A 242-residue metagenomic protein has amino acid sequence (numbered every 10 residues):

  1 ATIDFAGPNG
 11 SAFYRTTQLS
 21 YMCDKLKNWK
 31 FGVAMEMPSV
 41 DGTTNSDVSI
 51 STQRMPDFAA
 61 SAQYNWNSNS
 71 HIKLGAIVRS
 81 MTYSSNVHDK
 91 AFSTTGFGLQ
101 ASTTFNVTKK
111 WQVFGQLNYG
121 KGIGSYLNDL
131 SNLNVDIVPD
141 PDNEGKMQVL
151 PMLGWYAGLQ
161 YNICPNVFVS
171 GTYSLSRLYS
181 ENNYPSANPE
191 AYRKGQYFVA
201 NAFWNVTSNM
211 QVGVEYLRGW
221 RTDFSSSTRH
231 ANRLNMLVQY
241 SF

Functional and structural regions predicted by a protein language model:
A1-Q63, S80, L130-E144: Surface-exposed coil loops of outer-membrane beta-barrel proteins
F13-T17, R54-F58, S93-L99, V149-L153 (+2 more regions): Residues that define the transmembrane beta-barrel architecture of outer-membrane proteins
S20-M22, S61-Q63, Q100-T104, G158 (+3 more regions): Outer-membrane beta-barrel architecture
F31-V33, A60, S70-L74, V113-G115 (+5 more regions): Transmembrane beta-strands of outer-membrane beta-barrel proteins
D41-V48, T52-Q53, T172-G195, A200-N201 (+3 more regions): C-terminal/domain-terminus segments
N65-Y192: Detector for outer-membrane/organellar transmembrane beta-barrel domains, recognizing the amphipathic beta-strand
T104, G158-N162, V199-V212, G219: Short basic/hydrophobic patches in alpha-helices and adjacent helix-turn junctions that form amphipathic surface motifs
F105, W204-V206, H230-F242: Outer-membrane beta-barrel "beta-signal"
